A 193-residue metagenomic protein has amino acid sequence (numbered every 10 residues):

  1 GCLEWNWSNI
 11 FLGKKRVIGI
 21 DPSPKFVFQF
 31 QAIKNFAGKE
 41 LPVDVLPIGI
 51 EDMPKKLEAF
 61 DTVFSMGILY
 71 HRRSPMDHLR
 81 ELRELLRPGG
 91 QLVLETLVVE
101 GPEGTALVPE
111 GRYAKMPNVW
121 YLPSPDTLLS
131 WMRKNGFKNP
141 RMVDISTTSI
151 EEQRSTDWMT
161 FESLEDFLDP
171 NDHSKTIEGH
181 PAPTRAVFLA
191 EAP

Functional and structural regions predicted by a protein language model:
S23-K25: Conserved SAM/SAH-binding beta-strand->alpha-helix loop
G38-D52: Conserved SAM-binding strand-loop segment of SAM-dependent methyltransferases
I48-V63: A short acidic, Gly/Pro-enriched loop at the edge of an enzyme's catalytic core that lines a small-molecule cofactor
F60-P75: A short SAM/SAH-binding and catalytic strip from SAM-dependent methyltransferases
M76-Q91: A short glycine-rich, Lys/Arg-flanked "PGG" loop and its adjoining helix->strand segment in the class I
V98-V119, M132: Short, glycine-/aromatic-enriched active-site segment of Class I SAM-dependent methyltransferases
V119-M142: Short alpha-helix
K138-F167: Conserved catalytic loop of SAM-dependent methyltransferase domains
